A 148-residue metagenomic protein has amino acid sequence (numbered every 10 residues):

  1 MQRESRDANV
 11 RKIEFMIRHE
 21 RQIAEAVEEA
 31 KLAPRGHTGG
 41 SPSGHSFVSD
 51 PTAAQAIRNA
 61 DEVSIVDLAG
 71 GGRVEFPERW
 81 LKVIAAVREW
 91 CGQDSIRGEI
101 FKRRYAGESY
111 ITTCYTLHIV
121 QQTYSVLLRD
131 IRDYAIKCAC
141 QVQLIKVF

Functional and structural regions predicted by a protein language model:
M1-W90, C140-F148: N-terminal interaction/assembly modules
R3, R103, C114: Short, flexible active-site loop motifs that bind/organize anionic cofactors or intermediates
E89-E108: Short amphipathic alpha helix immediately N-terminal
K102-A106, H118, R129: Short amphipathic alpha-helical surface patches that mediate protein-protein
G107-T123: Helix-turn-helix DNA-binding module
V120, Y124-V142: DNA major-groove recognition helices of helix-turn-helix
